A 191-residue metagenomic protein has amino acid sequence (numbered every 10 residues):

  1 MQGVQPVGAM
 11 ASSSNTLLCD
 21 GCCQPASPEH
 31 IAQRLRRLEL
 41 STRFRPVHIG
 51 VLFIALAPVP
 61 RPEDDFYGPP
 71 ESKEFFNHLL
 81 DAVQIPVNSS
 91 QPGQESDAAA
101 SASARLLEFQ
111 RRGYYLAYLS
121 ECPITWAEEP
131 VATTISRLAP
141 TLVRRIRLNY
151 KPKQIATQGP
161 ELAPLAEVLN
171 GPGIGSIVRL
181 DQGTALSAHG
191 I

Functional and structural regions predicted by a protein language model:
P6-V178, Q182: A polyanion-binding, active-site-adjacent surface
L186-I191: Short, charged, surface-exposed secondary-structure boundary motifs
